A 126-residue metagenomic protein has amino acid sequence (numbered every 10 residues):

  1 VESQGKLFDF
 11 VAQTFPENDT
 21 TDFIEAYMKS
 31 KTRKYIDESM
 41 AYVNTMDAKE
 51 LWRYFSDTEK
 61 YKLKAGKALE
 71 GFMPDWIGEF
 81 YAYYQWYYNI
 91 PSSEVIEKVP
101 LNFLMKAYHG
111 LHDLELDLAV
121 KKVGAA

Functional and structural regions predicted by a protein language model:
V1-N89, K98, F103, A107-L114 (+1 more regions): C-terminal alpha-helical interaction appendages
